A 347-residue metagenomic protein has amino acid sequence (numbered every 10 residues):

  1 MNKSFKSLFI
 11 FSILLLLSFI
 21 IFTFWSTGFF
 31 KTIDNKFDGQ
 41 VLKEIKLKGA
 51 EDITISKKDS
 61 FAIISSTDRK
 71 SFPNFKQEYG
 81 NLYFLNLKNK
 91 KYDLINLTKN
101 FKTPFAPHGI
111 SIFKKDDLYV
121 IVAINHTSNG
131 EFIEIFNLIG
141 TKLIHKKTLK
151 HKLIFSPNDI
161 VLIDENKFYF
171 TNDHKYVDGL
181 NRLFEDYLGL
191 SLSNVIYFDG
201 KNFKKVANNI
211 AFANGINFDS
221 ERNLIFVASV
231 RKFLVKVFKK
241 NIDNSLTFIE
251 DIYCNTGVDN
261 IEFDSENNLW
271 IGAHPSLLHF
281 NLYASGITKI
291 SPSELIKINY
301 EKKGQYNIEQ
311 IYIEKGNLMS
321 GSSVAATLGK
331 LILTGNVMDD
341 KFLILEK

Functional and structural regions predicted by a protein language model:
L42-G80, M319-V324, V337-D340: Beta-strand-rich domains and repeat architectures in extracellular enzymes and scaffolds, especially beta-propellers
L42-K46, E51, E250-E262, K303-L328: Conserved blade-ending motifs and adjacent loop-strand segments that build the rim/top face of beta-propeller domains
L42-L47, N96-T103, T148-L153, K205-A211 (+2 more regions): Surface loop/turn motifs at the tips and blade-to-blade linkers of beta-strand repeat domains
A50-E51, D68-S71, F75-H126: Blade-loop segments of beta-propeller domains
I55-D59, F113-L118, L162-E165, S220-R222 (+2 more regions): Residue-level detector of Asp-centered blade-edge/turn motifs that repeat once per structural unit in beta-propeller
I64-E78, A123-I124, F170-L190, I271-P292 (+1 more regions): Short, conserved, GDST-rich strand-edge loop motifs in beta-rich repeat architectures
N100-E165, F170-N181: Asp-box/WD-like beta-propeller blade repeats and closely related beta-sheet repeat scaffolds
N255-Y312: Loop/turn-rich, solvent-exposed surfaces of beta-rich toroidal or solenoidal domains
